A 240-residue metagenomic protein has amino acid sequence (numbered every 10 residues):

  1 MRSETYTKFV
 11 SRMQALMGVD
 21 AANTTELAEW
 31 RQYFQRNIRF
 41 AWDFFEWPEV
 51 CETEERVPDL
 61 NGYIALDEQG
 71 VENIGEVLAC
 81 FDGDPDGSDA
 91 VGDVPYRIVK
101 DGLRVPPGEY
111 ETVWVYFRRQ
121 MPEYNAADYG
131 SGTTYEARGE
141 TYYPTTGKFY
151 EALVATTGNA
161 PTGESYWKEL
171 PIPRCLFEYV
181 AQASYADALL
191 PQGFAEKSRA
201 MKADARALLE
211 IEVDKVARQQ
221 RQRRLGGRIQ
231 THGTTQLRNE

Functional and structural regions predicted by a protein language model:
M1-A15, E29-E46, G92-T157, T162-E240: Internal mixed-charge
A15-A22: The Skp1-binding helix-loop-helix core of N-terminal F-box domains in SCF E3 ubiquitin ligase adaptors
E26: A short, highly charged nucleic-acid-interacting micro-segment common to nuclease and nuclease-linked defense proteins
F44-N61: Short, charged early-sequence alpha-helical segments and their helix-coil boundaries
E49-E52, I74-E76, D86-K100: Short small/polar-residue motifs
P58-E68, E140: Short, solvent-exposed polar/charged micro-motifs at secondary-structure junctions
A65-G87: Solvent-exposed beta-hairpin/edge-strand motifs
